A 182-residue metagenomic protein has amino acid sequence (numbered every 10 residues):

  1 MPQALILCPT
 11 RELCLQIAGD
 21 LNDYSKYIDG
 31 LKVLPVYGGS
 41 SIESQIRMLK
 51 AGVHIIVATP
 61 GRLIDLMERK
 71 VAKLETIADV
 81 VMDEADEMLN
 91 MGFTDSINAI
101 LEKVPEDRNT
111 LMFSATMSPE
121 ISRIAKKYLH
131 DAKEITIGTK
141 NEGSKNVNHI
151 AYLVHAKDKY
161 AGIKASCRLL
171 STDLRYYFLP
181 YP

Functional and structural regions predicted by a protein language model:
M1-E68, T76-D79, S122, K126 (+1 more regions): Conserved nucleic-acid-binding Ia/Ib motif block in the N-terminal RecA-like helicase ATPase lobe
M1-P2, D29-L31, P105-N109, H130-A132 (+2 more regions): Short glycine-/polar-rich loops that comprise or flank the Walker A/P-loop and associated switch/sensor motifs
T10, P60, S114, A156 (+1 more regions): Helix N-cap/beta->alpha junction signal
D20, K73-K140: Post-DEXD/H (motif II) to motif III coupling segment of the RecA-like Helicase ATP-binding lobe
G30, S40-R47, E87-N90, L101 (+2 more regions): Flexible beta-alpha connector loops of hexameric P-loop NTPases
V53, P60, A85-D86, P182: Conserved Walker B
V57, V81, Y176-F178: Structural motif
N146-Y181: Conserved interdomain hinge at the start of the Helicase C-terminal
